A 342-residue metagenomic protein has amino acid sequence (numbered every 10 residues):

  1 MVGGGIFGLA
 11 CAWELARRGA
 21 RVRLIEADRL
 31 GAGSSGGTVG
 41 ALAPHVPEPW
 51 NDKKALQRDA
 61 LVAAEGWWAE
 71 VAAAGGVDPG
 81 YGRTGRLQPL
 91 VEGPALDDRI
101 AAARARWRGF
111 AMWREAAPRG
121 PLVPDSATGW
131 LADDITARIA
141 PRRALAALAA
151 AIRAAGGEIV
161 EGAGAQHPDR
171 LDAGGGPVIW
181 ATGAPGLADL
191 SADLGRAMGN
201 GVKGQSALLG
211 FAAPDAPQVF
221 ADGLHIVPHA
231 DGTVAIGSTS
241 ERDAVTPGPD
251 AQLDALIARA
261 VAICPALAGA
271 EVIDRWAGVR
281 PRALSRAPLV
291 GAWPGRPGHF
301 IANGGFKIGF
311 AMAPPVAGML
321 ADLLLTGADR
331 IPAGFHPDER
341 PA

Functional and structural regions predicted by a protein language model:
M1-F7: Beta1/beta-strand and adjacent pyrophosphate-binding region of the FAD-binding site in flavoprotein oxidoreductases
A10-R18, A27, T38-A41, V46 (+2 more regions): Active-site substrate-recognition segment that forms the wall of the catalytic cavity or substrate channel
G40-P121: Dinucleotide-binding Rossmann-like beta1-alpha1 core, especially the glycine-rich loop that anchors the ADP
E48-P49, V77-Q88, M112-A155, T239-D243 (+1 more regions): Helix-loop-beta segment of a Rossmann-like dinucleotide-binding subdomain
A55-V62, G93-A95, L131-A150, P247-A251 (+1 more regions): Short beta-strand to alpha-helix junction loop
W130-P177, A181, P185-G186: Helical element adjacent to the flavin cofactor pocket in flavoenzyme catalytic cores
A270-A342: C-terminal catalytic lobe of FAD-dependent flavoproteins
